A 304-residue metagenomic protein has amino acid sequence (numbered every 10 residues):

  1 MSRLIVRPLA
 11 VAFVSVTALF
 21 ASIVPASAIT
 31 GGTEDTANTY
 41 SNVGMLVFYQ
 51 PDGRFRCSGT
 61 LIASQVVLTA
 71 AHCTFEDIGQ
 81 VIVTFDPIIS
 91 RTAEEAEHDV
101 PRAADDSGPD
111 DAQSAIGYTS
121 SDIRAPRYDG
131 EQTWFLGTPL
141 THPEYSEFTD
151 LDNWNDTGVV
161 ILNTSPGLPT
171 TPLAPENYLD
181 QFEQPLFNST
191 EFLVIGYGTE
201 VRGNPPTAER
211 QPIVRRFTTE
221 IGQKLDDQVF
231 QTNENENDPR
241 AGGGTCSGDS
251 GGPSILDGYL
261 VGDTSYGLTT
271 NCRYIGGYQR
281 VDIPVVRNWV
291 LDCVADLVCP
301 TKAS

Functional and structural regions predicted by a protein language model:
M1-A28: Secretory targeting and sorting signals
A18-D35, Q80, S304: C-terminal region of N-terminal signal peptides and the immediate post-cleavage residues of exported proteins
T30-N38, Y49-P51, V83-L168, N177-L179: Conserved catalytic-core segment of clan PA serine endopeptidases
T36-N42, R56, L61-F75, V81-I116 (+2 more regions): C-terminal subregion of chymotrypsin/trypsin-like serine protease catalytic domains
M45-V47: Short amphipathic beta-strand segments in non-cytosolic proteins
Y49-D52, N237-D238, G243-C246: Short loop/turn motifs at secondary-structure junctions and domain boundaries
P51-D52, V66-L68, C73-F75, S146-E147 (+3 more regions): Solvent-exposed loop/turn segments at secondary-structure junctions within structured extracellular/periplasmic domains
N153-G242, I283-N288: Chymotrypsin/trypsin-fold serine protease catalytic domain
